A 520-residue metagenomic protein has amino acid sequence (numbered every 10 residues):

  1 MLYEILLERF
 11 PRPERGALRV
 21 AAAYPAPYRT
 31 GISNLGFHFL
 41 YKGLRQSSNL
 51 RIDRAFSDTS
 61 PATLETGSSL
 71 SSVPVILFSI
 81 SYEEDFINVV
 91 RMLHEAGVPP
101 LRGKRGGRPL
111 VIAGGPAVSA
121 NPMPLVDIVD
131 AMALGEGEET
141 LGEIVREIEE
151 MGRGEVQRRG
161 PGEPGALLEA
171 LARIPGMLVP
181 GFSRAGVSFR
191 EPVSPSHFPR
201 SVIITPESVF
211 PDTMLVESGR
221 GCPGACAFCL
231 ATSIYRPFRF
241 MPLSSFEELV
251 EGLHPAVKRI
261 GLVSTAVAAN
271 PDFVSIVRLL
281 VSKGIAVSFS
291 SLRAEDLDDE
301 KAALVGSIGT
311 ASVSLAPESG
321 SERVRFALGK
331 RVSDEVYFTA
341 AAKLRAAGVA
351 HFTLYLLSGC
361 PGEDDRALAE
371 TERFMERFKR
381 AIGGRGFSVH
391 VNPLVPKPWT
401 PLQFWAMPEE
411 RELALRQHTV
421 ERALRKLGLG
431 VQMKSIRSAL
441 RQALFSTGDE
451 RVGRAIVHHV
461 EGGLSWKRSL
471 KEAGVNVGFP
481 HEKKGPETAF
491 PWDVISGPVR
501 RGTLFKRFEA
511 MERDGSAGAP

Functional and structural regions predicted by a protein language model:
M1-F10, G16-A22, A423-P520: Radical SAM enzyme core and accessory elements
L2-A21, Y28-R29, I174-V216: N-terminal [4Fe-4S]-dependent radical SAM core
A22-P25, V75, E248-S388, P396: Conserved SAM/AdoMet-binding glycine-rich loop
N34, S208-S244: Canonical Radical SAM [4Fe-4S] cluster-binding loop centered on the CxxxCxxC motif and its immediate flanking residues
F37-F39, L93, D127-V129, I148-E149 (+7 more regions): Short secondary-structure boundary/capping segments
F39-R51, V281-S282: Short helix-loop-beta junction
S57-A185, P401-D449, I456-L464: Glycine-rich beta-alpha loop elements in corrinoid/cobalamin-binding modules across cobalamin-dependent enzymes
G224, F273, E300-K301, R323-L328 (+5 more regions): Flexible glycine/acidic-rich beta-alpha junction loops that bind and position SAM and/or redox cofactors in anaerobic
